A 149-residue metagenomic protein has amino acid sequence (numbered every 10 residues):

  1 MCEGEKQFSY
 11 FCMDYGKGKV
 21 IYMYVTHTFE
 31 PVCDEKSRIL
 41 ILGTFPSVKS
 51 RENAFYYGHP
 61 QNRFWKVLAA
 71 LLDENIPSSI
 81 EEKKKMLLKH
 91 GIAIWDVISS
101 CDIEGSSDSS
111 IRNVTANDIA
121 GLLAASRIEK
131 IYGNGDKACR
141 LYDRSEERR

Functional and structural regions predicted by a protein language model:
K19-I21: Intrinsically disordered, compositionally biased low-complexity segments in eukaryotic proteins
M23-R140: A polyanion-binding, active-site-adjacent surface
D143: Nucleic acid-binding interface residues in structured DNA/RNA-binding domains, emphasizing the DNA-engaging scaffolds
E147-R148: Conserved small/polar residues in nucleotide/adenosyl-binding loops
